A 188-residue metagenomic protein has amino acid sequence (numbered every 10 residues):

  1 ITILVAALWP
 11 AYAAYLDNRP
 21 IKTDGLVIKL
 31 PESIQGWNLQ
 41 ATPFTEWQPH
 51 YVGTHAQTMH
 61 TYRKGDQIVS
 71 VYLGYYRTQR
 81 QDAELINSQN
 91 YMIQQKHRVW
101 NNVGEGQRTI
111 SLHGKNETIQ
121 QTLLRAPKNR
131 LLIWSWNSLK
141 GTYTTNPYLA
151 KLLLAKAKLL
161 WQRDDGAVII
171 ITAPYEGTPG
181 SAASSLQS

Functional and structural regions predicted by a protein language model:
I1-L16: Internal/C-terminal transmembrane anchor helices
L8, G36, E46, V99 (+1 more regions): Residues in intrinsically disordered, low-complexity segments of regulatory proteins
A13, I21, P43-E46, G106-R108 (+1 more regions): Short secondary-structure boundary micro-motifs
Y15-I34: Alpha-helical transmembrane signal-anchor/signal-peptide segments
L26, P49-Y51, K158: Residues embedded in well-ordered secondary-structure elements
P31-E32, N38-L39, G166, I170-T172: Hydrophobic/aromatic-rich, well-ordered segments within soluble, folded domains that form packed cores
E32-R63: Short extracytoplasmic
T58, Y62-L186: A cross-kingdom signal targeting lumenal/periplasmic-facing segments of multi-pass membrane and secretory-pathway
